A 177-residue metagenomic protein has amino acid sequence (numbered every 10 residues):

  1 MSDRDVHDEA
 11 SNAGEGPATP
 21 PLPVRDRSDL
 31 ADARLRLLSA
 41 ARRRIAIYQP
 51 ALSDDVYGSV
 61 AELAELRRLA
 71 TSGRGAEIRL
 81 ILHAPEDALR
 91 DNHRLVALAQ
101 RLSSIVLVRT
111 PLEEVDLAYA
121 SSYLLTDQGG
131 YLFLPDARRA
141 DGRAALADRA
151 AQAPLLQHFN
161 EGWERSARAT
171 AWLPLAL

Functional and structural regions predicted by a protein language model:
M1-A46, A51-L177: PLD/PLD-like phosphodiesterase catalytic module centered on the HKD motif
